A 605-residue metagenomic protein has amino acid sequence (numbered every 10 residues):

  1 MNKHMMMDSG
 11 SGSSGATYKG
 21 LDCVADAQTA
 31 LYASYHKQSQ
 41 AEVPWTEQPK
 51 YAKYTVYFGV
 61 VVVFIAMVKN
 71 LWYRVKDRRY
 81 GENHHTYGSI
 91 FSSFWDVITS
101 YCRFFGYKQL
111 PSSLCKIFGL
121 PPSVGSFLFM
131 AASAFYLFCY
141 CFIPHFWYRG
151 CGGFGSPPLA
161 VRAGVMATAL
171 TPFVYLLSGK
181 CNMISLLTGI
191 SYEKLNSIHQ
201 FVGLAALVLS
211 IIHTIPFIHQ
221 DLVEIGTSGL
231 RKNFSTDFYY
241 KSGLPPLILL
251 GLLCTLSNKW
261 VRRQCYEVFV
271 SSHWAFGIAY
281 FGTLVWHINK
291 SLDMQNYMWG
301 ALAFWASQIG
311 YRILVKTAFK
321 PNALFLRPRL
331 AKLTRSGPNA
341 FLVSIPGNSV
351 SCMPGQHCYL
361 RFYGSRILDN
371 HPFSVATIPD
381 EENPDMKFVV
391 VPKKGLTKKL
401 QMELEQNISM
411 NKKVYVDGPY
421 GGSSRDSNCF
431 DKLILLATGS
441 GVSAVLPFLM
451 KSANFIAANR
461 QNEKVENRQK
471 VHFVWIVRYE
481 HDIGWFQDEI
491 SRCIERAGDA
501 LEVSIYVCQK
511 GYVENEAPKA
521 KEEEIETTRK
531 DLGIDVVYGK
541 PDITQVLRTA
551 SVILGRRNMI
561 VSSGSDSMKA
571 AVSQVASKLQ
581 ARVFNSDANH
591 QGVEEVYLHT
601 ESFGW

Functional and structural regions predicted by a protein language model:
N2-Y32, N70-L114, D385: Extended, low-complexity, polar regulatory segments
D8-A41, I278, F388, K393-K398 (+4 more regions): Reductase modules of NAD(P)H-dependent flavoproteins
Y18-T29, I65-V75, A132-F146, I215: Alpha-helical transmembrane segments of multi-pass membrane proteins
T46-V61, F94-L314: Membrane-embedded alpha-helical bundles of multi-pass integral membrane proteins
V63-H85, L176-I184, N258-R262, S307-F325 (+2 more regions): Transmembrane-helix exit/juxtamembrane "anchor" motif
E82-L114, L324-N348, Y512-D531, D587: Non-transmembrane, juxtamembrane loop and terminal tail segments of multi-pass eukaryotic membrane proteins
N258, E267, S271, A275-V285 (+3 more regions): Membrane-proximal cytosolic interface modules of multi-pass membrane proteins
L326-M410, V477-R478, Y506-V507: Ferredoxin-reductase
